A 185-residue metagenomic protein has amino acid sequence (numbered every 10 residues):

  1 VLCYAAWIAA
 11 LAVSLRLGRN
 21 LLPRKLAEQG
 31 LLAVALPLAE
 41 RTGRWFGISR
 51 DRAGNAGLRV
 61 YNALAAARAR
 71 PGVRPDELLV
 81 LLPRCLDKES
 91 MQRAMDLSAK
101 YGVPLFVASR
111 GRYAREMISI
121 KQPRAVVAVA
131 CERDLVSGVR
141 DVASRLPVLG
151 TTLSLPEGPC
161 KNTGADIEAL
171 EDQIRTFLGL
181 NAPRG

Functional and structural regions predicted by a protein language model:
V1-M95: N-terminal, charge-rich interaction modules
V1-R16, L82-A125, A143, T151 (+1 more regions): Metallocofactor- and cofactor-centric catalytic cores in central/energy metabolism, strongly enriched
A63, L97, Q173, F177: Residues that form generic nucleotide/phosphate-binding pockets
R68-P71, R115-S119, G138-V139: Short, flexible, glycine/charge-rich loop motifs used to bind or transfer phosphoryl groups or to couple energy/partner
M117, V136-D141, E157-A165: Short, charged, surface-exposed secondary-structure boundary motifs
V127-L135: Terminal membrane-proximal soluble interaction domains of membrane-associated proteins
V148-G185: Ser/Thr/Gly-rich flexible loops in soluble cytosolic domains mediating phosphotransfer, phosphorylation
